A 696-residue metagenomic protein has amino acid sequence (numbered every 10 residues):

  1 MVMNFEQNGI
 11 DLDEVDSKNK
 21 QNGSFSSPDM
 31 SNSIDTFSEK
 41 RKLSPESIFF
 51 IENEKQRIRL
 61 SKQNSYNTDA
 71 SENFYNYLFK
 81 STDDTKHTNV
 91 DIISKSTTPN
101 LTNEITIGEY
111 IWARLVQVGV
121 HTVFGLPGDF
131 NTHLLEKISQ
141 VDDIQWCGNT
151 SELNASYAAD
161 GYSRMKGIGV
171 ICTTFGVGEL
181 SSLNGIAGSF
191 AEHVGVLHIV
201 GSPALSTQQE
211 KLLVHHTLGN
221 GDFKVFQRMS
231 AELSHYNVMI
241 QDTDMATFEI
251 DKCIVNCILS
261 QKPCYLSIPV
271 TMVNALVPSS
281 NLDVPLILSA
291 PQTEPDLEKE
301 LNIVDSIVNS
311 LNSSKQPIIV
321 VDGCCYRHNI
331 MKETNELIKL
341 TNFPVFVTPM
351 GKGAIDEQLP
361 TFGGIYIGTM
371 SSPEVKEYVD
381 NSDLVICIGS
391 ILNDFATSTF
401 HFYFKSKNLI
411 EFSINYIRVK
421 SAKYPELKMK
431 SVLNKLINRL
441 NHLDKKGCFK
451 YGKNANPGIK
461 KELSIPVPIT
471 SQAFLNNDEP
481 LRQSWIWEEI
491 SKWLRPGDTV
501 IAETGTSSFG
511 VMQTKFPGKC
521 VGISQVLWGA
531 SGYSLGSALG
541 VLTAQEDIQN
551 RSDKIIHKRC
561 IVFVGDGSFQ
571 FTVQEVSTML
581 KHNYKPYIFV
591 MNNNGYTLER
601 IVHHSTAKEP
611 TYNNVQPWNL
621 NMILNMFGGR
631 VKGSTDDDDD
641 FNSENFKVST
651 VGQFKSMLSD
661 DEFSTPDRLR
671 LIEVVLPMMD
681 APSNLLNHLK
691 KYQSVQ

Functional and structural regions predicted by a protein language model:
V2, N22-S24, S33, S44-I48 (+2 more regions): Serine/threonine-rich intrinsically disordered cytosolic regulatory regions enriched for phosphorylation sites
E6-D13, F49-N53, R57-D444, H557 (+1 more regions): N-terminal alpha/beta PP-like core and its mobile active-site loop of ThDP/TPP-dependent enzymes
Q7, D11-E39, T85: Long, intrinsically disordered, low-complexity tracts enriched in Ser/Thr with interspersed Pro and often acidic
F74-T102, Q241-D244, S280-N281, D305-N309 (+3 more regions): Phosphate/pyrophosphate-binding active-site segments
G108-V118, L126-D129, L134-I138, K460-K554 (+2 more regions): Active-site diphosphate/adenylate-binding microenvironment
N131, E152-Y157, E179, S507-F509 (+2 more regions): Short acidic loop-to-helix transition motifs that present clustered carboxylates
I199, T207-N220, N381, N434 (+1 more regions): Thiamine diphosphate
V320, E411, I501, F563-V564: Generic enzyme active-site microenvironment
